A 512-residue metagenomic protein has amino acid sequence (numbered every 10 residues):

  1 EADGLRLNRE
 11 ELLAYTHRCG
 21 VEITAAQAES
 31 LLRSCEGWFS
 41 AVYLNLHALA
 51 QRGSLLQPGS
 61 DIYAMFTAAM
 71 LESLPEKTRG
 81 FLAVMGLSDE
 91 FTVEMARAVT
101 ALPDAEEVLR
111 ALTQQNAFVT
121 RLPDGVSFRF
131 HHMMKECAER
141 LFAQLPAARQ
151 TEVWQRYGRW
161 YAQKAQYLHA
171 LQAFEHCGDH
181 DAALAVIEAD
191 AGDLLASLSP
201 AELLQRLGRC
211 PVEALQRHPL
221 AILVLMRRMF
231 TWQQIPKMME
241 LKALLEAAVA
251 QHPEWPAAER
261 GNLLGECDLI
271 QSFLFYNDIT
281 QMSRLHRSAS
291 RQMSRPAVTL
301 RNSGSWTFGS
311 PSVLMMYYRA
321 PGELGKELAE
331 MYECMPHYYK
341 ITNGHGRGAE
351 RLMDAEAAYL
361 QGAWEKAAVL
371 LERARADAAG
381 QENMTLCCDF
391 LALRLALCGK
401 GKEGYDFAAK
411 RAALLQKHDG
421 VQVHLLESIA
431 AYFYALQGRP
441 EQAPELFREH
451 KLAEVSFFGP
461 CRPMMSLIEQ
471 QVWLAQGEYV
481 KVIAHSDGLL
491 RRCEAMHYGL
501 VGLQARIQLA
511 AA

Functional and structural regions predicted by a protein language model:
E1-S34, S40-N45, D61-M65, M133-R140 (+2 more regions): Alpha-helical sensor/transducer elements of the RecA-like P-loop NTPase core
H17, E29-S34, S40-R52, G80-V84 (+2 more regions): C-terminal helical "lid" of AAA+/P-loop NTPase domains
A26, A64-A143, E152-Q155: C-terminal boundary/linker of central alpha/beta nucleotide-binding cores
R140, Q144-M229, K237-L244: Extended alpha-helical scaffolding segments used for macromolecular assembly and cargo binding
W160, A173, V186, D193 (+11 more regions): Residue position in alpha-helical solenoids
W160, Q172-A173, V186, D193 (+8 more regions): Residue-level signature for tetratricopeptide repeat
A214-C398, E403-F407, A413: Internal alpha-solenoid helical repeat scaffolds
P236-E246, H252, P256-A257, G261 (+3 more regions): Helix-coil-helix junctions within alpha-helical repeat/solenoid scaffolds
